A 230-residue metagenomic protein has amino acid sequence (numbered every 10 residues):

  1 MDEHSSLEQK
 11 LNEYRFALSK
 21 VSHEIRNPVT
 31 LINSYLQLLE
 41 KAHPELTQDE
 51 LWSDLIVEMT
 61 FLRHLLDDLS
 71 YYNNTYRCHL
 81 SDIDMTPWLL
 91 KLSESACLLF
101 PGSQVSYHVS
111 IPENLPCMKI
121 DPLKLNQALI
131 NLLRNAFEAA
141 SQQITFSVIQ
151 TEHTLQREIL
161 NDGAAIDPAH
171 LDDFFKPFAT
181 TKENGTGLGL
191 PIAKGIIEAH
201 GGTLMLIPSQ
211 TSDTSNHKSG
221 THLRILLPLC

Functional and structural regions predicted by a protein language model:
D49-L99: Conserved DHp (HisKA) dimerization/phosphotransfer helix of two-component histidine kinases, i.e., the long coiled-coil
T75-C78, C117-I120, T181: Conserved micro-motifs of the catalytic ATP-binding
S106-P116: Conserved catalytic submotifs in the C-terminal HATPase_c
Q143-H153: Short beta-strand/loop element within the Bergerat-fold HATPase_c
I166-P177: Short conserved segment of the HATPase_c
G189, A193: Short alpha-helical Gxxx[C/S/T] motif in the catalytic ATP-binding
I197-E198: Detector for a conserved hydrophobic position within an alpha-helical segment of the HATPase_c
